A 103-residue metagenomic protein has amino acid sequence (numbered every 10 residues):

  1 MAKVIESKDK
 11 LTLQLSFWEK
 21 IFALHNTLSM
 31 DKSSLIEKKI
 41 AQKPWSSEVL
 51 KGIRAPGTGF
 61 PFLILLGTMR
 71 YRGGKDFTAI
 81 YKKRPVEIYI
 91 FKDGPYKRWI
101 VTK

Functional and structural regions predicted by a protein language model:
M1-D31, I36-K39: Conserved beta-hairpin
N26-M30, I36-K103: Acidic, Ser/Thr- and proline-rich intrinsically disordered linker/docking segments of eukaryotic scaffolds
